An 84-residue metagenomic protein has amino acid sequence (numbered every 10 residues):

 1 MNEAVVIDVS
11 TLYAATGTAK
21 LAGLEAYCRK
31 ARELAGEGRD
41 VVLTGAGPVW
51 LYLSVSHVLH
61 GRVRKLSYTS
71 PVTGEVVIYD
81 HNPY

Functional and structural regions predicted by a protein language model:
M1-T44, L51-Y84: Long, low-complexity, Lys/Arg-enriched
